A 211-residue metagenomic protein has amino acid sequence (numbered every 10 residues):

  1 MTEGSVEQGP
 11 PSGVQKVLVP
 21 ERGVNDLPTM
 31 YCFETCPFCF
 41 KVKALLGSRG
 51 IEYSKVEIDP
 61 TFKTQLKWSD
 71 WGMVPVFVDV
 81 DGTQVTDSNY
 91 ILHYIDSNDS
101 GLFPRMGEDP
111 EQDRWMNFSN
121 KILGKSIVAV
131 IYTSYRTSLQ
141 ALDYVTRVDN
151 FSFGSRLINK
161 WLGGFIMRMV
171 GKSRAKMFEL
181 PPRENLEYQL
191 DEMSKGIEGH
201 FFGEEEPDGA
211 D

Functional and structural regions predicted by a protein language model:
M1-L157: GST-like domain detector, emphasizing the conserved glutathione-binding G-site in the N-terminal thioredoxin-like
G124-D211: GST-like fold's C-terminal all-alpha helical module
